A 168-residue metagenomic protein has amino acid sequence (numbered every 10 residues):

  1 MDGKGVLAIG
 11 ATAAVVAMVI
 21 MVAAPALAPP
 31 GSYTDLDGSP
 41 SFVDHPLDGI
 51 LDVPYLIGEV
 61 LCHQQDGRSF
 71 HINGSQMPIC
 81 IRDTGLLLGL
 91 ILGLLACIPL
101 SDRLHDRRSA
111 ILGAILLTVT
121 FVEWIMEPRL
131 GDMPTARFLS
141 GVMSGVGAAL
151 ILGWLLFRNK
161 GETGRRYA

Functional and structural regions predicted by a protein language model:
D2, P99-R107: Membrane-interface helix-boundary motifs at transmembrane edges
L7-D44: N-terminal signal-anchor transmembrane alpha helix
M18-A24, I115-E127: Aromatic-anchored segments of alpha-helical transmembrane domains
G31-P78: Extracytosolic (periplasmic/ER-lumenal) interhelical loops and adjacent juxtamembrane/interface segments of multi-pass
Q76, D102-L104, M126-A136: Membrane-interface helix caps and helix-loop-helix hairpins in membrane proteins
Q76-I91, T135-V146: Membrane-interface loop-to-helix entry segments
D83-D102, G147-F157: Membrane-interfacial alpha-helical segments at the cytosolic side of multi-pass membrane proteins
H105-I115: Membrane-interfacial loop-to-transmembrane alpha-helix junctions, especially the N-terminal start
